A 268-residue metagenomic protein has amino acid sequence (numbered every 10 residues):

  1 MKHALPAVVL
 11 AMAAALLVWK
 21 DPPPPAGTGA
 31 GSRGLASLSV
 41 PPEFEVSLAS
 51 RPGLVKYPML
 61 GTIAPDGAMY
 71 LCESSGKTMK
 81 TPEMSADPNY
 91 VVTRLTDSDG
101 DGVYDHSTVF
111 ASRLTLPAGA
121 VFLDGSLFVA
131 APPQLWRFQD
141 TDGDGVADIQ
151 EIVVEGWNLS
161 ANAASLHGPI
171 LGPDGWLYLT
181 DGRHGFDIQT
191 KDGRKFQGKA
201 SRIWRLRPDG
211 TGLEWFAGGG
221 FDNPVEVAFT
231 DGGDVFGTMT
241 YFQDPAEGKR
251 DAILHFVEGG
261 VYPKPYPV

Functional and structural regions predicted by a protein language model:
M1-A4: Positively charged n-region of N-terminal signal peptides that target proteins for export
A7-A15: Bacterial N-terminal signal peptides
A14-V268: Beta-propeller blade termini and top-face loops
